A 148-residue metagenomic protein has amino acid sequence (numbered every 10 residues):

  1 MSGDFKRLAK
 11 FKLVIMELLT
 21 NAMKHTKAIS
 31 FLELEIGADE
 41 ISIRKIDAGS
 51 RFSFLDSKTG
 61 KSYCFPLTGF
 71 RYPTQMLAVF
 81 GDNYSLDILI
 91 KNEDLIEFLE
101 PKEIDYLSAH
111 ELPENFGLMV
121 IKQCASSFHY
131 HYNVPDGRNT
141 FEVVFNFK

Functional and structural regions predicted by a protein language model:
M1-M16, I104-L112: Conserved short strand/loop->alpha-helix "switch" segment adjacent to the catalytic nucleotide/phosphoryl-transfer site
F5-L32, Q123: Conserved ATP-binding N-box helix of the HATPase_c
F31-D39: Short beta-strand/loop element within the Bergerat-fold HATPase_c
D39-I43, N139: Short beta-strand element(s) in the Bergerat
R44-N115: Glycine-rich/acidic phosphate-handling loop/turn and adjacent ATP-lid/helix of nucleotide-binding kinase/ATPase domains
A48-S50, S127, N146-K148: Two-component histidine kinase transmitter core
V120-V134: Conserved glycine-/histidine-rich ATP-lid loop and adjacent helix of the Bergerat-fold HATPase_c
G137-K148: Short C-terminal beta-strand
